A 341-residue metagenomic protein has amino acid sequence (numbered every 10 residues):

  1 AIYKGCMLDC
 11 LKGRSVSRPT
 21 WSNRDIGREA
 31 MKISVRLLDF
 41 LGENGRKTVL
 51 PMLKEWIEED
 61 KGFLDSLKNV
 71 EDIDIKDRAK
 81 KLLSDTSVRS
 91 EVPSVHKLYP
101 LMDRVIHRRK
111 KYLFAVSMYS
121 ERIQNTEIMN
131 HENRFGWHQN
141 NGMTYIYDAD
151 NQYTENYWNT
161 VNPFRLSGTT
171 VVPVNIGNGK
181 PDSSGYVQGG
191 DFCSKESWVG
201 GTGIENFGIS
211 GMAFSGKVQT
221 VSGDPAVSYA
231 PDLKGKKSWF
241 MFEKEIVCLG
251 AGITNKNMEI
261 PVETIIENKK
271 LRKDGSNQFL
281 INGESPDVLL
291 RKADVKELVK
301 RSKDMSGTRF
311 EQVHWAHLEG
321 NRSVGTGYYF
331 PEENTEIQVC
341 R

Functional and structural regions predicted by a protein language model:
Y3-R341: Extended polysaccharide-engagement surfaces of secreted carbohydrate-active enzymes
